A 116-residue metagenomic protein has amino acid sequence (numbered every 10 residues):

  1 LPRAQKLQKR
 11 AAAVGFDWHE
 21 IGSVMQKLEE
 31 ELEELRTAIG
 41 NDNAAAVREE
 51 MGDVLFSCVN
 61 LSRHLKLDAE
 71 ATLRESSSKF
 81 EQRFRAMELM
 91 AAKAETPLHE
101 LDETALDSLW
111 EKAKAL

Functional and structural regions predicted by a protein language model:
L1-M51, L55-L116: Flexible "arm" and connector segments at domain edges
